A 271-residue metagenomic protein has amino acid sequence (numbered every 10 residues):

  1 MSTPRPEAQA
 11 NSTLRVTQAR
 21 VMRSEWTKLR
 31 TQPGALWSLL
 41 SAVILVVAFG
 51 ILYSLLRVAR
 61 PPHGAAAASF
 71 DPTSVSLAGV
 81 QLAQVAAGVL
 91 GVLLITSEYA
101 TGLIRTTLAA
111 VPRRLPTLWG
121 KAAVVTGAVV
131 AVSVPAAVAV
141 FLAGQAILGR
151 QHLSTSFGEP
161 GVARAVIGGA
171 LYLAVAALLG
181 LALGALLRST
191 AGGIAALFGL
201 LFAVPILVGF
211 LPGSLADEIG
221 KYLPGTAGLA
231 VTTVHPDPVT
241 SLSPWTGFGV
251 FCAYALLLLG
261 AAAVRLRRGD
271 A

Functional and structural regions predicted by a protein language model:
M1-T27, L256, G260-A271: Actinobacteria-biased recognition of intrinsically disordered, low-complexity terminal regions
S2-R15, A35, L39-G91, L118-A185 (+3 more regions): Secretory targeting signals
V21, L215-P236: Short hydrophobic, aromatic-rich alpha-helical segments embedded in or entering the lipid bilayer of multi-pass
R23-S41, V125, I194-A195: Alpha-helical transmembrane segments and their helix-start/interface "positive-inside/aromatic belt" motifs in integral
G34, R113-L115, S189-G193: Membrane-helix interface segments
L56-P61, Y99, L103, A143 (+6 more regions): Membrane-interfacial segments
G88-A110, R114-L115, A122: Transmembrane helix boundary and interhelical loop/hinge segments in multi-pass membrane proteins
T190-G225: Transmembrane helix segments
